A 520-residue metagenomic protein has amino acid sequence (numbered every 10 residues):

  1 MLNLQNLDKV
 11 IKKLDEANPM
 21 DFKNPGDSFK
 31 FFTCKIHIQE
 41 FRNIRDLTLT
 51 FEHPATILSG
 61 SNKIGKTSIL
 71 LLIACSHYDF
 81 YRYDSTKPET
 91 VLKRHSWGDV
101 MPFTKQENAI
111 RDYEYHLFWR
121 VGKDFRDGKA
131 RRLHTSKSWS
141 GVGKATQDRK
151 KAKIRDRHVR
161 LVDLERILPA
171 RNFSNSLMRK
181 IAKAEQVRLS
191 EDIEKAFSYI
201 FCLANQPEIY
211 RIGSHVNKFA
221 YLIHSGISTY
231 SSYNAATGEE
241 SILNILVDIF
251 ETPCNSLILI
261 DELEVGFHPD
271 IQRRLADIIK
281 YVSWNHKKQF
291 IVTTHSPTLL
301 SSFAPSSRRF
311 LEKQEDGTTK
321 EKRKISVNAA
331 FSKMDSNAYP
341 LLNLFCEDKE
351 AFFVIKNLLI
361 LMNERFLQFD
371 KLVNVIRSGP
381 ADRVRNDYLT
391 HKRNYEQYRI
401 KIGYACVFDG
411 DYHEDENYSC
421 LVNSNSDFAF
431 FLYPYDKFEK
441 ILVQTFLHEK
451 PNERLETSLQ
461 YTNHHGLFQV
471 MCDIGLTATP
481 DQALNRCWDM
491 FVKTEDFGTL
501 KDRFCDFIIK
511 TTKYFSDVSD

Functional and structural regions predicted by a protein language model:
M1-L168, I360: P-loop NTPase switch/coupling surface
L2, N6-K23, D27-H77, T229-S332: Switch/communication elements of ASCE P-loop NTPase nucleotide-binding domains
L2-D27, R160-A235, L257: Extended helical coiled-coil dimerization/tether regions that scaffold and oligomerize large DNA-maintenance assemblies
L2-D8, M20-F22, S301-E414: RecA-like P-loop NTPase motor core
K66, V407-T479: Activity-critical C-terminal alpha-helical subdomain
R131-R171, R188-E191, G403, G410 (+2 more regions): Electropositive, glycine-dotted interaction segments that contact anionic polymers or phosphate-rich ligands
H158, S256-L257, L342, Y404: The start of beta-strands in P-loop NTPase/AAA+ ATPase cores
E456-D520: Charge-biased C-terminal accessory regions appended to nucleic-acid-, cytoskeletal NTPase
